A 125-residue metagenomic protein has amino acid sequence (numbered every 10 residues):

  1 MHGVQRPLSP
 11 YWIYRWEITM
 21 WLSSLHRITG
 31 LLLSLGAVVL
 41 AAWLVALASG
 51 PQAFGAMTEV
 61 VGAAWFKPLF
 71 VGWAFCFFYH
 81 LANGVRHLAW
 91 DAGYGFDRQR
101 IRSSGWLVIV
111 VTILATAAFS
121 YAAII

Functional and structural regions predicted by a protein language model:
M1-I125: Membrane-embedded alpha-helical bundles that constitute the cytochrome b-like, heme-associated redox core of multi-pass
